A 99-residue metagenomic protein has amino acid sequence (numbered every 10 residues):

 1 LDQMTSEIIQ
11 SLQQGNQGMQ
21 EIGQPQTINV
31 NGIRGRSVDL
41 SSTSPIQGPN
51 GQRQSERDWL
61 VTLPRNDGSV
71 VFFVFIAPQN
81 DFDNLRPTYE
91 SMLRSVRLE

Functional and structural regions predicted by a protein language model:
L1, P25-T27, P49, F75-D83: Second-shell loop/turn segments in exported
D2-I9, L60, R86-L93: Extracytoplasmic/secreted envelope proteins and their assembly/folding machinery, especially bacterial periplasmic
T5-P64: Signature of long, low-cysteine stretches enriched in small and polar/charged residues
G68-E99: Surface-exposed amphipathic alpha-helical segments
